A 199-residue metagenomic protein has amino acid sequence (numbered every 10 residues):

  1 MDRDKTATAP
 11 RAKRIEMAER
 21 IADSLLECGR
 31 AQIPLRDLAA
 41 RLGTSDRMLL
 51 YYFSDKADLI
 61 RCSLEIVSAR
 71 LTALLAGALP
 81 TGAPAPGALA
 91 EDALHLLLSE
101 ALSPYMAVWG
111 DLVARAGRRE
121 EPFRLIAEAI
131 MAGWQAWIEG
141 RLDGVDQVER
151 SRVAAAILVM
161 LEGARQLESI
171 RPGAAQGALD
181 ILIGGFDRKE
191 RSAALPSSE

Functional and structural regions predicted by a protein language model:
M1-A12, A194-E199: N-terminal intrinsically disordered/low-complexity leader segments
E16, R20, S24-D58, C62: Helix-turn-helix
R20-C28, A73-L74, A78, V108-R115 (+1 more regions): Solvent-exposed, amphipathic alpha-helical segments
S54-D58, C62, P80, A114-P122 (+1 more regions): Residues in soluble alpha-helical coiled-coils and helical-bundle/repeat scaffolds
C62, L75-M106, V153-I157: Hydrophobic alpha-helical connector segments
E65-L71: Short, basic, alpha-helical segments at the C-terminal edge of helix-turn-helix-like DNA-binding modules
T72-A73, G77, E100-G110, G117-G144: Amphipathic alpha-helical packing segments from all-alpha helical-bundle domains
E120-E128, D143-E199: Hydrophobic/aromatic-rich alpha-helical bundle segments in the mid-to-C-terminal region
